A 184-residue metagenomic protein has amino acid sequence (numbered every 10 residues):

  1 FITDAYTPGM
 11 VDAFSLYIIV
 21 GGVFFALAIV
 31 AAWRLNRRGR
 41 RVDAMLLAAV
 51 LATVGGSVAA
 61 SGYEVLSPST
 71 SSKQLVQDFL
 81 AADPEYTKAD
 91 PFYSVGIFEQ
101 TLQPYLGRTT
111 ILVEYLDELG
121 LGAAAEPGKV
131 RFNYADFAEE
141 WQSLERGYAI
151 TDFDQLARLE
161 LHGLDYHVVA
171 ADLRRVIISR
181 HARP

Functional and structural regions predicted by a protein language model:
F1-P184: Membrane-embedded architecture of ER/inner-membrane glycosylation machinery
